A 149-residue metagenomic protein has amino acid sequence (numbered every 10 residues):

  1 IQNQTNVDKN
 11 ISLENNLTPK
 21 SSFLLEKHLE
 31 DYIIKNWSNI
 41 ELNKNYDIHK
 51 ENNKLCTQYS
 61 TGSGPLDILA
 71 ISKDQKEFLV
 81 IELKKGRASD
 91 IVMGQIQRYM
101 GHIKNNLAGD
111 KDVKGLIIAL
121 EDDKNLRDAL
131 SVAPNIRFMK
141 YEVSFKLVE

Functional and structural regions predicted by a protein language model:
I1-E149: Charged, terminal alpha-helix-loop-beta segments that serve as non-catalytic nucleic-acid engagement and/or assembly
